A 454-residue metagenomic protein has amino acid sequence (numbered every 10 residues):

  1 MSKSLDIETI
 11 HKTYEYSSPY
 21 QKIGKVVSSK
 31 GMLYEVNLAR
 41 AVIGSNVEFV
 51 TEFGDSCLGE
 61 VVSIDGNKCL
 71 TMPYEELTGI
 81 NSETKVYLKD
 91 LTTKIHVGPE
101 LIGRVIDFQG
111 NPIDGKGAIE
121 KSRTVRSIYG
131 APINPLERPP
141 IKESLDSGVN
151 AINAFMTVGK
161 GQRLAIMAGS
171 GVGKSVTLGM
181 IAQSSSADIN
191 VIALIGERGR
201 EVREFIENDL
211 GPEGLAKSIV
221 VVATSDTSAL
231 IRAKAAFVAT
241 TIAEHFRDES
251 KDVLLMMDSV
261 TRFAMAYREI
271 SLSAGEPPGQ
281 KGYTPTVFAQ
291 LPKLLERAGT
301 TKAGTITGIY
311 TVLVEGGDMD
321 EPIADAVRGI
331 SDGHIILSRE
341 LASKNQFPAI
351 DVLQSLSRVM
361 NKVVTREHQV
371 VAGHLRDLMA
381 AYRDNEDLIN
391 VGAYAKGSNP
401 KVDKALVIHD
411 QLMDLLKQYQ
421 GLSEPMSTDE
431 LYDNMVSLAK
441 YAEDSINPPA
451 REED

Functional and structural regions predicted by a protein language model:
M1-R104, Q109-I113: N-terminal accessory targeting/assembly segments
D6-Y14, K89, G148-I152, A239 (+2 more regions): Phosphate-interacting basic helix/loop segments used at nucleotide- and nucleic-acid interfaces
K22, I43, L101, S122-T124 (+4 more regions): A generic structural signal for well-ordered coil/turn residues at beta-strand boundaries that shape enzyme active-site
S28-K30, L38, T51-F53, S63 (+11 more regions): Flexible glycine-/small-residue-rich
F49, D55-G59, T93-V97, P112-A118 (+4 more regions): Active-site phosphate-binding and catalytic loops of NTP-dependent enzymes
T84-V86, T93, E100, I113-Q162 (+3 more regions): P-loop NTPase nucleotide-binding/switch module
A154-F155, G161-D454: P-loop NTPase catalytic core
